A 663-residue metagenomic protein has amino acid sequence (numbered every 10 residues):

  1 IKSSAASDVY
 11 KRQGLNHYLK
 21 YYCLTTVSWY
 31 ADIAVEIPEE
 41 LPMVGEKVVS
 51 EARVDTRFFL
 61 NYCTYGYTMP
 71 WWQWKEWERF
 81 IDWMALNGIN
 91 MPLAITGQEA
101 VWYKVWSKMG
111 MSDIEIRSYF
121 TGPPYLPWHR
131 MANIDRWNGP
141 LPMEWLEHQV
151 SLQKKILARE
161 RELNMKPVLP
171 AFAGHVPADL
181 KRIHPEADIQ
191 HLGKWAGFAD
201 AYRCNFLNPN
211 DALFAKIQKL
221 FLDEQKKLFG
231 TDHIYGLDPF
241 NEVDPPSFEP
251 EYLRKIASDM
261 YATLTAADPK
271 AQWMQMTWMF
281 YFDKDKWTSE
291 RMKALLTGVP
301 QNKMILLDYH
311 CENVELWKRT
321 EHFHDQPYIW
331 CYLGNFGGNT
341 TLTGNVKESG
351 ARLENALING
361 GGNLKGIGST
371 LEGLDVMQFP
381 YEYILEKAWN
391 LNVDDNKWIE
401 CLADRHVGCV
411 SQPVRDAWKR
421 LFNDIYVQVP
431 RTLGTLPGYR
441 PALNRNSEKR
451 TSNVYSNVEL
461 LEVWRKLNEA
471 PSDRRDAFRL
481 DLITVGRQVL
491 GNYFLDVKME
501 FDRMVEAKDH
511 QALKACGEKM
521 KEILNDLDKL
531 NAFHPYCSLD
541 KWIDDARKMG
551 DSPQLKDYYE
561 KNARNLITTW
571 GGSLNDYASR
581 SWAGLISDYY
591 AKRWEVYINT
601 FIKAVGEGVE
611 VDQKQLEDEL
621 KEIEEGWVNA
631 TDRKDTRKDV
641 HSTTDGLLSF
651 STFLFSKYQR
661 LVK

Functional and structural regions predicted by a protein language model:
I1-K2, A6, Y10: Single conserved hydrophobic/aromatic residue that forms the stacking wall/gate of nucleotide- or nucleobase-binding
K11-Y21: Short active-site loop/helix that positions an aromatic residue
K20-A31: Cytochrome P450 catalytic domain signature, combining two hallmark sequence patches
T26, A34-L41, V49, L60-T64 (+7 more regions): Catalytic-core regions of glycoside hydrolase
V54-Q73, M84: Active-site-adjacent substrate/metal-binding segments within catalytic domains of carbohydrate-active enzymes
R450-W464, A470, T484-R503: C-terminal substrate/ligand-recognition segments
D473, A477, D481, V485 (+2 more regions): Surface-exposed, polar/charged faces of alpha-helical domains in mature secreted/periplasmic/lumenal proteins
V497, D502, L513-K663: C-terminal amphipathic alpha-helical interaction region
